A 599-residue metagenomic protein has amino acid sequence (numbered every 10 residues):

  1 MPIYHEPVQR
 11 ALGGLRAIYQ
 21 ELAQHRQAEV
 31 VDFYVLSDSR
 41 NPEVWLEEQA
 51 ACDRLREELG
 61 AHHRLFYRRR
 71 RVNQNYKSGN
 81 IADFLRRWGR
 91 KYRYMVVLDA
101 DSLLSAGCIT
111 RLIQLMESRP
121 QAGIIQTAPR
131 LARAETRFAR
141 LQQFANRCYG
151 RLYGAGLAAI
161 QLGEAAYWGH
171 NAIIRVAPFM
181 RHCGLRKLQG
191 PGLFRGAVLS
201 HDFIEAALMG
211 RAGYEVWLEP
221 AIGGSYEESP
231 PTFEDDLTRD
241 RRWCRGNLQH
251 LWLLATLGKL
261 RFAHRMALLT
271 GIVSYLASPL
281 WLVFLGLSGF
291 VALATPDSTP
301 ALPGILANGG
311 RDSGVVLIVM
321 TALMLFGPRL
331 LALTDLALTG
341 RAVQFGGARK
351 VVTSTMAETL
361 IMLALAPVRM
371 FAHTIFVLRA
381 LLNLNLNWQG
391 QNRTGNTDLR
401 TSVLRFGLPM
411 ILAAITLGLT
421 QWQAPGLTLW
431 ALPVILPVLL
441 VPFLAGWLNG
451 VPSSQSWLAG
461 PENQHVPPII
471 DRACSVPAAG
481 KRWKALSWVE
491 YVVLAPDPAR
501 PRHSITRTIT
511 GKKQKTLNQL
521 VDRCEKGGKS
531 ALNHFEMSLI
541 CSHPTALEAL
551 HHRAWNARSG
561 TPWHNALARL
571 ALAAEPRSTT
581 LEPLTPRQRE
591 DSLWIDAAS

Functional and structural regions predicted by a protein language model:
M1-K259: Internal catalytic domains of large membrane-associated glycosyltransferases
M1-Q24, V35-L36, L363-I375, D471-K515: Acidic, Ser/Thr-rich low-complexity segments on the non-lumenal side of membrane proteins
G13-G14, V97, T110, T127 (+11 more regions): Composition- and surface-driven signal marking solvent-exposed, interaction-prone regions in large proteins
A61, G184-L188, W217-G223, R311 (+2 more regions): Short acidic (Asp/Glu) and glycine-rich catalytic loops that position anionic groups and cofactors
G79, D83, S102, T110 (+12 more regions): Feature representing long, continuous alpha-helical segments
S118, A122, E215, L336 (+3 more regions): Short, well-ordered loop/turn and helix-capping segments at boundaries between secondary-structure elements and domains
L162, S229-F233, R239-T428: Basic/Trp-rich segment in TM-proximal cytosolic loops or flexible interdomain/linker regions
L399-S599: C-terminal amphipathic alpha-helical interaction region
